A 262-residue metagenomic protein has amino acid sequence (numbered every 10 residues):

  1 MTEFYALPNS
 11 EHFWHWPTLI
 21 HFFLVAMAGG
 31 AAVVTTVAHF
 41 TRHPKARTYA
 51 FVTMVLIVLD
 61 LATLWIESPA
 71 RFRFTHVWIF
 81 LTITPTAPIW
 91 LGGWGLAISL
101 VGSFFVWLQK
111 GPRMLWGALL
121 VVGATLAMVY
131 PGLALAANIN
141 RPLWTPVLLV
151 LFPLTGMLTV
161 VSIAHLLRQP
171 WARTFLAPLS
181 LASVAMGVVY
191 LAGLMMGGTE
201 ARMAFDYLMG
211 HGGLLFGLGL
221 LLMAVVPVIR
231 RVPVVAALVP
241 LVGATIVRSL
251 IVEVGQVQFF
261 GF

Functional and structural regions predicted by a protein language model:
M1-T18, P69-I89, L133-L151, A192-L214 (+1 more regions): Membrane-interface interhelical loops and short amphipathic "cap" helices that link adjacent transmembrane segments
F4-L7, E11-W14, L56-L59, L238-G243: Residue-level signal for the start and early helices of compact helical domains
F13-W16, T53, P233: Select transmembrane alpha-helical segments in multipass membrane proteins
F23-A26, F40-R47, G95-A97, G102-R230 (+2 more regions): Long, contiguous internal "core" modules enriched in hydrophobic/ aromatic residues
V25-G95, G102: Membrane helical hairpin/interfacial module
T63-W65, M157-V160, I246-G255: Juxtamembrane membrane-interface segments at transmembrane alpha-helix termini
I229-R230, A236-F262: C-terminal structured interaction module
